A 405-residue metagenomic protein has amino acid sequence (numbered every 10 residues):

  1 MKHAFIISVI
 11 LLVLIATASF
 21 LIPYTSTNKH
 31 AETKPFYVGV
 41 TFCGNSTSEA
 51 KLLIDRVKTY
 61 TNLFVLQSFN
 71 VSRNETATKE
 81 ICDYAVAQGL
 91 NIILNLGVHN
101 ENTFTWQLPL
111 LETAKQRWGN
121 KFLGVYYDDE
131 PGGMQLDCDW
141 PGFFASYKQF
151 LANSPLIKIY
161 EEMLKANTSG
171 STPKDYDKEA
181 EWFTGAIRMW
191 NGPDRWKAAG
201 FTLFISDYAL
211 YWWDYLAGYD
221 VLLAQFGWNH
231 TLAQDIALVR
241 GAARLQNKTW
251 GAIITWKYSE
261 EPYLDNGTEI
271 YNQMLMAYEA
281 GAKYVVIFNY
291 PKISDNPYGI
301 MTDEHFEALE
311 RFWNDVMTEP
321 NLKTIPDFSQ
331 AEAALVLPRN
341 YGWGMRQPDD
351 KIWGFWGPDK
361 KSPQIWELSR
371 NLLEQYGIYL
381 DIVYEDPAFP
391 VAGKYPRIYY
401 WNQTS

Functional and structural regions predicted by a protein language model:
K2-S8: N-terminal signal-anchor/signal peptide hydrophobic helix marking the start of the first transmembrane segment
H3, S19-S405: Glycan-processing catalytic domains of CAZymes
S8-F20: Hydrophobic membrane-insertion alpha-helices, especially the h-region of bacterial N-terminal signal peptides
